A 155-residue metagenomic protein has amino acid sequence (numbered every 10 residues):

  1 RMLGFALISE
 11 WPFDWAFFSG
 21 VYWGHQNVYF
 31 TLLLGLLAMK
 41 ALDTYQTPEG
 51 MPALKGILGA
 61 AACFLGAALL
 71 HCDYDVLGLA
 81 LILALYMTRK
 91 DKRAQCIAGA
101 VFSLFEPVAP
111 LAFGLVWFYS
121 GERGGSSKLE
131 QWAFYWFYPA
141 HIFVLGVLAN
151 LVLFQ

Functional and structural regions predicted by a protein language model:
R1-Q155: Alpha-helical transmembrane segments and their immediate juxtamembrane cytosolic regions
